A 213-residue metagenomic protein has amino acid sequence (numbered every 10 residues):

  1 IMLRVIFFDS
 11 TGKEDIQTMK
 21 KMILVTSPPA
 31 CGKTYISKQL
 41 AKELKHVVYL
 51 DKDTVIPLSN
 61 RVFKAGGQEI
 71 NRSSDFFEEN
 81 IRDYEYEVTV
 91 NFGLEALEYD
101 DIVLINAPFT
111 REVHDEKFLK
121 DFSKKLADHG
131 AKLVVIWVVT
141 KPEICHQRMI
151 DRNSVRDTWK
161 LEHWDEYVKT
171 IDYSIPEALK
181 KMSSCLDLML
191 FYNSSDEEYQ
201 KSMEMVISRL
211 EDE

Functional and structural regions predicted by a protein language model:
S27: The Walker A (P-loop) glycine that initiates the GxxxxGKT/S ATP-binding motif of P-loop NTPases
C31: ATP-binding Walker
T34: Walker A/P-loop
K38-V88: Conserved substrate/cofactor phosphate-moiety recognition/catalytic segment in nucleotide-dependent phosphotransferases
I81-H129: Glycine-rich phosphate-binding loop used to anchor ATP phosphates in small-molecule kinases, encompassing both
D128-M149: Conserved phosphate-donor/acceptor-positioning beta-strand/loop module used by diverse small-molecule
V139, D151-S202: Small-molecule kinase domains that catalyze NTP-dependent phosphoryl transfer to phosphate-bearing small molecules
